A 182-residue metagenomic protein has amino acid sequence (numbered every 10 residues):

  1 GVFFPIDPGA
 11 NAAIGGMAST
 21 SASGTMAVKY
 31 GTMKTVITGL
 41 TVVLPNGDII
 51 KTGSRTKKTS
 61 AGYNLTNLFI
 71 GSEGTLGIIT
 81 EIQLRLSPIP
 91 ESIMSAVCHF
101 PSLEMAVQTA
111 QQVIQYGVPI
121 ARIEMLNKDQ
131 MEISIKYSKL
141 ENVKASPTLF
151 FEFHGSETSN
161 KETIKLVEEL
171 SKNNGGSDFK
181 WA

Functional and structural regions predicted by a protein language model:
G1-A182: Noncatalytic alpha-helical scaffold of FAD-dependent oxidoreductases
